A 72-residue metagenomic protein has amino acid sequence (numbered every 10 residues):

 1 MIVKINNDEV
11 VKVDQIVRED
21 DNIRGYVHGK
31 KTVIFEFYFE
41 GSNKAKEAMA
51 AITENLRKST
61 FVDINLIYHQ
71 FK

Functional and structural regions predicted by a protein language model:
M1-K72: Eukaryotic intrinsically disordered, low-complexity regulatory linkers and tails enriched in Ser/Thr/Pro
